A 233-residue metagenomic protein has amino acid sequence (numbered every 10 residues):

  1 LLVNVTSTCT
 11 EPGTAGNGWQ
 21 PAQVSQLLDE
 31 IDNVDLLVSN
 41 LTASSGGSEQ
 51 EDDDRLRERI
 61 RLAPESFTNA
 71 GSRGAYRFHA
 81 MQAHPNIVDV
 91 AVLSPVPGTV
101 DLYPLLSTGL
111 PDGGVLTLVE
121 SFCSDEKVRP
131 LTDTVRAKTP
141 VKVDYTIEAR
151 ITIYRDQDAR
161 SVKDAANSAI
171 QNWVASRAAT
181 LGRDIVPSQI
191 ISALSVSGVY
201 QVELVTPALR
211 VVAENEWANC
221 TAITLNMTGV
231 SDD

Functional and structural regions predicted by a protein language model:
L1-E65, G71: Catalytic P-loop NTP-binding/switch module of NTPases
L1-L2, S94-P97, E214: Short, ordered beta-strand-loop transition motifs
T8-T10, L93, K138, T152 (+2 more regions): A structural detector for beta-sheet-dominated domains
G18-Q26, T132, G182, N215-W217: Glycine-centered loop/turn motifs
T42, G46, T152, I191: Polar, enzyme-active/binding microenvironments
E65-R183: Carbohydrate-recognition loop of C-type lectin domains
D164-D233: An aromatic-glycine-centered, glycine-rich loop/turn in mixed alpha/beta architecture
